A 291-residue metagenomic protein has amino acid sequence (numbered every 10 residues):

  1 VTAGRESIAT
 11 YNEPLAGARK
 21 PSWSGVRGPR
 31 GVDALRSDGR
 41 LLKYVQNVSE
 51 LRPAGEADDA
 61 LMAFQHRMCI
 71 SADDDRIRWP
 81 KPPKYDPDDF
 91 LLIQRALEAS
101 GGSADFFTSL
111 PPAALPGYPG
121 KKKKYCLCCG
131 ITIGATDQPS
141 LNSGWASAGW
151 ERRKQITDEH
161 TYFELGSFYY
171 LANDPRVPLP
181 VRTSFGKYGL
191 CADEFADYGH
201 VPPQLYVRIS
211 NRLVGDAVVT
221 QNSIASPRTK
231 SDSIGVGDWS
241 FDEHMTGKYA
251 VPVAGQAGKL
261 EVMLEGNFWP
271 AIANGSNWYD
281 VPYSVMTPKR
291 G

Functional and structural regions predicted by a protein language model:
V1-G291: Flavin (FAD/FMN)-binding glycine-rich loop and adjacent Rossmann-like elements that form
